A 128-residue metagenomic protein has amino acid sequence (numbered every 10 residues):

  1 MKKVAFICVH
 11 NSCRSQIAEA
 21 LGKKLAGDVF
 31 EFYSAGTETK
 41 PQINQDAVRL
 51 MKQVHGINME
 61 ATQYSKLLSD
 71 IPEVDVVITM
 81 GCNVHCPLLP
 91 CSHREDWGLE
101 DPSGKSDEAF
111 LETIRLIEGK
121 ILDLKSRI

Functional and structural regions predicted by a protein language model:
K2-I128: Short polar/charged helix/loop
